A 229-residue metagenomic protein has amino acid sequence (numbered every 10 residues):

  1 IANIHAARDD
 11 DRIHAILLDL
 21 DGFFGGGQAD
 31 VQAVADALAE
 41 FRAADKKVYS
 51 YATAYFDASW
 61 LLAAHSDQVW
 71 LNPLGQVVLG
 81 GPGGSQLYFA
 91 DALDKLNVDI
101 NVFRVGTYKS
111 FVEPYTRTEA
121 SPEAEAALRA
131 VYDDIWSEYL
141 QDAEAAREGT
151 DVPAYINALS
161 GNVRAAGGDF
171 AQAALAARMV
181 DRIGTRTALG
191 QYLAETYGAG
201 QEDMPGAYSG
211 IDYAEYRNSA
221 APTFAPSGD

Functional and structural regions predicted by a protein language model:
I1-R164, A194-D229: Small-residue-centered hinge/linker elements
W70-L71, V180-R186: Short acidic-hydrophobic, aromatic-tinged amphipathic segments that line or gate anion-handling sites
G167-D169: Extended, domain-scale alpha-helical bundle/helix-rich regions
